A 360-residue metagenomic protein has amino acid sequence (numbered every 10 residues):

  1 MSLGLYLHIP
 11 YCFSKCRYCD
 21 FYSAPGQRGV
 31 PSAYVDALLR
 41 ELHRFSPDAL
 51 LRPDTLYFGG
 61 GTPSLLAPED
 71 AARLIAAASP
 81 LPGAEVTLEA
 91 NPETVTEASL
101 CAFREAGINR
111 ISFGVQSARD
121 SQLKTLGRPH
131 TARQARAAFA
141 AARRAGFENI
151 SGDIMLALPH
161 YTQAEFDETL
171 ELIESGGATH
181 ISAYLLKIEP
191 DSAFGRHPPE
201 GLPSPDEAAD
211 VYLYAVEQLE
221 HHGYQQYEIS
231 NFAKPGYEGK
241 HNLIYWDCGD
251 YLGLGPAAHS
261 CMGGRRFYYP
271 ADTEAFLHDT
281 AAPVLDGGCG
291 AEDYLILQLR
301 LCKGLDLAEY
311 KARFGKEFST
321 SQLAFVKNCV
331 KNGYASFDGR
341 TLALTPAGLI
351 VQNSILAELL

Functional and structural regions predicted by a protein language model:
M1-I9: Immediate flanking context of iron-sulfur cluster ligation sites
S2, S23-P47, R52-K316: C-terminal scaffold of the Radical SAM
P10-F21: Local cysteine-cluster metal-coordination motifs and their immediate loop/turn environment, predominantly Fe-S cluster
K316-N328: Short amphipathic alpha-helical interaction segments
K331-R340: A short, conserved structural fragment
T341-T345: Minor-groove-contacting beta-hairpin "wing" of winged helix-turn-helix DNA-binding domains
A347-L360: Short, amphipathic alpha-helical interaction segments positioned at domain boundaries
